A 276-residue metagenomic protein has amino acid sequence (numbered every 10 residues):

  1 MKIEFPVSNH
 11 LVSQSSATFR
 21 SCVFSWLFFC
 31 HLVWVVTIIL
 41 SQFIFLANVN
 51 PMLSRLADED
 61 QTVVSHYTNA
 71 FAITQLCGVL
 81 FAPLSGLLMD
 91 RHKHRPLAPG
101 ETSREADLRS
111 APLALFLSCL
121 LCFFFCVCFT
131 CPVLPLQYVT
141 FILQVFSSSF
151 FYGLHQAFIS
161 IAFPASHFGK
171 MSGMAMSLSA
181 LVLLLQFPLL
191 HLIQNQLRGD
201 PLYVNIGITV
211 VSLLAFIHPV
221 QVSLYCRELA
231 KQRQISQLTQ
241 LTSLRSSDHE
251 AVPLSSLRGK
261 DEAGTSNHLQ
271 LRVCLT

Functional and structural regions predicted by a protein language model:
M1-F24, V33, I44, N48 (+1 more regions): Long, low-complexity inter-transmembrane loops of multi-pass membrane transporters
S13, F19-A82, Y152, Q156 (+1 more regions): Extracytoplasmic gate region of multi-pass secondary transporters
V36, N69-A72, L76, I142 (+2 more regions): Transmembrane alpha-helical cores of Major Facilitator Superfamily
L53-S54, L88-M89, K93, L189-R198: Interfacial helix-cap and linker-helix signal at transmembrane-aqueous boundaries of multi-pass secondary transporters
Q61-S65, A165-S177: Loop-to-transmembrane helix entry/capping segments in MFS-fold secondary transporters and related SLC/MFSD carriers
H66-E101, L117-L121, S179-Q186: Transmembrane alpha-helices of Major Facilitator/SLC transporters
M89-H155: C-terminal transmembrane helical hairpin of 12-TM major facilitator-type secondary transporters
V127, A180, L185-L192, P201-Q237: Multi-pass alpha-helical transporter architecture, strongest for 12-TM Major Facilitator/SLC carriers used
